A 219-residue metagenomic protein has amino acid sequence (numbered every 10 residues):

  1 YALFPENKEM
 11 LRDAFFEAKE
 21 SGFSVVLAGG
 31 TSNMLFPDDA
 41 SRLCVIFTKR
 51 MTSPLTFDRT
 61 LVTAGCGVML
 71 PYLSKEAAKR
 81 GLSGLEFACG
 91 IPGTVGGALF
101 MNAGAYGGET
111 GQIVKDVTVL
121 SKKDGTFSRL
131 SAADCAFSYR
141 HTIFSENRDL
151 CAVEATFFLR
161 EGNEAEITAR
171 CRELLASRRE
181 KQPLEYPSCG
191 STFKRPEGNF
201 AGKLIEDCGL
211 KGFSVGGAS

Functional and structural regions predicted by a protein language model:
Y1-V95: Anion-binding (especially nucleotide phosphate/pyrophosphate-binding) glycine-rich loop and adjoining beta-alpha core
L3-E6, L35-S53, F100-A132, N147-E154: Structural signature of FAD isoalloxazine-binding scaffolds in flavoprotein oxidoreductases
D13, E17, Y72-E76, D116 (+3 more regions): Alpha-helical scaffold segments in soluble metabolic enzymes
M34, L120-K122, F127-S219: Phosphate/pyrophosphate- and phosphate-bearing ligand-binding catalytic cores of soluble enzymes
F57-T60, G65, L70-P71, G84 (+2 more regions): Contiguous, small/hydrophobic- and glycine-enriched helical/loop subdomains that border and often "cap" functional
A77-R80, G84-K115, S188: A gly/ser-rich beta-alpha-beta helix-loop segment of oxidoreductase catalytic cores
